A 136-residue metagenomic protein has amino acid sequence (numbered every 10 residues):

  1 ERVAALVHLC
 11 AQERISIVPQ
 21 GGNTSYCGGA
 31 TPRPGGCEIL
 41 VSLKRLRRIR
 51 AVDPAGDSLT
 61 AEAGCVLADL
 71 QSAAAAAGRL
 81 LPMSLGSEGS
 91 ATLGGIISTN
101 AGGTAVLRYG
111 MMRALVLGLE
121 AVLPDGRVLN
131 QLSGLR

Functional and structural regions predicted by a protein language model:
E1-L46, A61, M83: Glycine-rich N-terminal segment of FAD-binding domains in flavoprotein oxidoreductases, spanning the beta-loop-helix
E13, D53-P54: Short hydrophobic "helix-edge" motifs at membrane interfaces and signal-peptide entry regions
C37-I39, D57, G89: A generic secondary-structure signal marking the coil-to-beta-strand transition
R48-V52, L59-R136: FAD-binding subdomain of flavoenzyme oxidoreductases
